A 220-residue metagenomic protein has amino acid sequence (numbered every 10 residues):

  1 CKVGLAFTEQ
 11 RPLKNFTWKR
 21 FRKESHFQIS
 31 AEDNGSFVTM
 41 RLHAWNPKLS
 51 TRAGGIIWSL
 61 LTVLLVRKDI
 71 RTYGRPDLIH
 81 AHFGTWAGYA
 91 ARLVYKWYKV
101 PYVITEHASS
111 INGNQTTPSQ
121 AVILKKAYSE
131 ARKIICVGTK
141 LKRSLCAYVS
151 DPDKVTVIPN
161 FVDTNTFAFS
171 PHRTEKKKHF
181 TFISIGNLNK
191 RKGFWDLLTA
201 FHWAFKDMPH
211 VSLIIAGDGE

Functional and structural regions predicted by a protein language model:
C1-D33: N-terminal subdomain of nucleotide-sugar transferases
E9, K140, F161: Carbohydrate-associated surface elements
F16-W18, N34-L64: A short, charged, and often flexible helix/loop element on the N-terminal side of the glycosyltransferase catalytic
R52-L64, P76-Y98: An aromatic- and histidine-rich active-site surface loop
R67, W97, T117-I134: Membrane-proximal helix-turn-helix segments that form the acceptor-binding/catalytic region of lipid-linked
T85-A87, V100-P118, R132-K133: A short, histidine- and acid-enriched strand-loop-helix "catalytic/donor-clamping" loop that lines the nucleotide-sugar
N114-Q115, C146, F161-K178: Acidic anion/phosphate-binding donor-loop and adjacent secondary structure in glycosyltransferase catalytic cores
E175-W203, I214: Conserved donor-binding/catalytic core segment of Leloir-type glycosyltransferases
